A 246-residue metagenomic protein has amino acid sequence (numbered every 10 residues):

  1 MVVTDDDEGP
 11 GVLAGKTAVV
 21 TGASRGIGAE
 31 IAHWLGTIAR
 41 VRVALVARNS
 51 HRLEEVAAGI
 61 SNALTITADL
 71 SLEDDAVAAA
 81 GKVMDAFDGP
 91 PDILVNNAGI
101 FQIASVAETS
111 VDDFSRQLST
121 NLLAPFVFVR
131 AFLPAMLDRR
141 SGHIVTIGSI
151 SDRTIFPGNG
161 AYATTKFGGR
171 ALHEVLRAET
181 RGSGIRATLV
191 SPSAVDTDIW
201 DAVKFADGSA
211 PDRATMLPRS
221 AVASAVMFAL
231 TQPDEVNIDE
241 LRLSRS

Functional and structural regions predicted by a protein language model:
T17, S24-R25: Conserved glycine-rich cofactor-binding loop
A39-E55: Conserved glycine-rich Rossmann-like NAD(P)H-binding loop of the short-chain dehydrogenase/reductase
H51, A68-A78, V111: The beta1-alpha1 cofactor-binding region of Rossmann-like NAD(H)/NADP(H)-dependent oxidoreductases
S105-V106, D113-S115: Substrate-binding pocket helix/loop in short-chain dehydrogenase/reductase
V129, T165: Active-site helix of classical SDR
S149: Residue(s) in the substrate-gating loop at a strand-loop-helix junction that position the organic substrate next
G182-I185, L189-V190, A210-S246: C-terminal helical subdomain
